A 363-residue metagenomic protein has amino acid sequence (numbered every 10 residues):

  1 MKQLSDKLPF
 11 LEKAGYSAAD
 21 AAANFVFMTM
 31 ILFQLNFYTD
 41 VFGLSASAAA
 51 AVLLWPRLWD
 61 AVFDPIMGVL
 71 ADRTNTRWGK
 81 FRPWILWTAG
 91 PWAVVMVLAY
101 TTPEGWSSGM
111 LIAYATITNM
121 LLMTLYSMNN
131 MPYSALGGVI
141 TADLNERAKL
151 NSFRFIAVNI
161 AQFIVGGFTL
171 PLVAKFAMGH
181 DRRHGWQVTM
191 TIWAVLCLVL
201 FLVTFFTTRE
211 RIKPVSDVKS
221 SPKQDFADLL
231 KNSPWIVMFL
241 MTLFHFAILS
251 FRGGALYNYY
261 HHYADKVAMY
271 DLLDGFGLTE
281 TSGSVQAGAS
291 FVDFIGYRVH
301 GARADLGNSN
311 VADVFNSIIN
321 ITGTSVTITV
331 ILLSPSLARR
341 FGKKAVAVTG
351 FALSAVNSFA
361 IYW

Functional and structural regions predicted by a protein language model:
K2-W363: Membrane-embedded alpha-helical bundles of multi-pass transporters/translocases, especially carrier/permease families
